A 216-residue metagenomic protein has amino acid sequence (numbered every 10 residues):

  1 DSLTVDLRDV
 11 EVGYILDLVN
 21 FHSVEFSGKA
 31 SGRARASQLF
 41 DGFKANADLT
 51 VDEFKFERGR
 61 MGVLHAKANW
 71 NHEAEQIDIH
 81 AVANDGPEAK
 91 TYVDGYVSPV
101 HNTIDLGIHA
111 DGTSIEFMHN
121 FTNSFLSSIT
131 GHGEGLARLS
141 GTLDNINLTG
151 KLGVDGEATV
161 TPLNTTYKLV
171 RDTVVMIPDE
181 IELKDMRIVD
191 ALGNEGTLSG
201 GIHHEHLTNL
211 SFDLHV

Functional and structural regions predicted by a protein language model:
D1-V216: Interface amphipathic segments
